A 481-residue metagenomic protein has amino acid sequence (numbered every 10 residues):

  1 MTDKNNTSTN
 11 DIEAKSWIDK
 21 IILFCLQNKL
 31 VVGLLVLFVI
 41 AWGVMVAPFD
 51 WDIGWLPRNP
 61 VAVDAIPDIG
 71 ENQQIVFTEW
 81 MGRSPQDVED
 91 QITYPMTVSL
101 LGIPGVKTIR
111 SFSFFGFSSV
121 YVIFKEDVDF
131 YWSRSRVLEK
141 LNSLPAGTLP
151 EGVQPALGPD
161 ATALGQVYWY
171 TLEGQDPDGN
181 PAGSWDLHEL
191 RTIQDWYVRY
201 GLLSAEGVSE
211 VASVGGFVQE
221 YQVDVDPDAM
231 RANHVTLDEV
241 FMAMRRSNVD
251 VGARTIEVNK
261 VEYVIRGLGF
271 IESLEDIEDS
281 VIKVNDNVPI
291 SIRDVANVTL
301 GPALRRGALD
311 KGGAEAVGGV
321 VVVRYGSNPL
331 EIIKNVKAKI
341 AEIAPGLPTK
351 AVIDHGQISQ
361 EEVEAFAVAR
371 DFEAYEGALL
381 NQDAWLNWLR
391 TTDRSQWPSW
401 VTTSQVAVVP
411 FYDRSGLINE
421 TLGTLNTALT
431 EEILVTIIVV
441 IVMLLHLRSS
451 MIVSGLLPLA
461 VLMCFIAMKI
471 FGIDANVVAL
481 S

Functional and structural regions predicted by a protein language model:
T2-L434, V442, A475: Membrane-proximal extracytoplasmic
W42-W51, V435-V442, H446-S481: Hydrophobic transmembrane alpha-helices and their membrane-interface caps in long multi-pass transport proteins
